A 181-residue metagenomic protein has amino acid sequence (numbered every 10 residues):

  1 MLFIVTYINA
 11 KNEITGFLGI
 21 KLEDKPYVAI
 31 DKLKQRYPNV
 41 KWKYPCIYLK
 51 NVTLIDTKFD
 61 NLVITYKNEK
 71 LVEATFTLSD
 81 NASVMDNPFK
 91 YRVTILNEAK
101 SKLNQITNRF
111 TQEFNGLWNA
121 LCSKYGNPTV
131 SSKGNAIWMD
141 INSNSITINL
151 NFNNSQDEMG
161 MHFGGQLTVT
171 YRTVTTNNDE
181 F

Functional and structural regions predicted by a protein language model:
K11-N51, L78-F181: Non-cytosolic coordination micro-motifs
L54-D56: Short loop/turn motifs at secondary-structure junctions and domain boundaries
D60-T65, L150: Hydrophobic/aromatic beta-strand elements that line small-molecule binding cavities or substrate pockets in beta-rich
T65-K70, K124-Y125: A short, structured loop/turn motif at beta-sheet edges
